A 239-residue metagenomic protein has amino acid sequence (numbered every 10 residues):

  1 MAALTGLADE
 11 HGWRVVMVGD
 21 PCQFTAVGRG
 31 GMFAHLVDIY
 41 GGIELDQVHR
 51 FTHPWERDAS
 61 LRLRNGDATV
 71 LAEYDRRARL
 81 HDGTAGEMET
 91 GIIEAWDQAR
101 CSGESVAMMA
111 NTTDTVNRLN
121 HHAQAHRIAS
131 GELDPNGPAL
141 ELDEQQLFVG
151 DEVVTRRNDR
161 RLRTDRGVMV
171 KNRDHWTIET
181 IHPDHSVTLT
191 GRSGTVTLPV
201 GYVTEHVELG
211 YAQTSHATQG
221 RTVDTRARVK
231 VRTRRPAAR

Functional and structural regions predicted by a protein language model:
M1-R239: Conserved ATP-binding/catalytic motifs of P-loop helicase motor domains
